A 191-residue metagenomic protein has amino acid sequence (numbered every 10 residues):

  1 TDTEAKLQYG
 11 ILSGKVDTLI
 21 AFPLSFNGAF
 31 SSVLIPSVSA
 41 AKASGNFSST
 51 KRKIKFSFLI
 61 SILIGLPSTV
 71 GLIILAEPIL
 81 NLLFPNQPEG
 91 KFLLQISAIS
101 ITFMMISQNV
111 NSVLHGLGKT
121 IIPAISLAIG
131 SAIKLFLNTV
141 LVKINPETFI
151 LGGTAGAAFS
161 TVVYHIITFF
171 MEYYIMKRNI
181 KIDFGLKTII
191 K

Functional and structural regions predicted by a protein language model:
E4-K6, K55, I73-T102: Interfacial segments at transmembrane-helix termini and the short loops linking adjacent helices
A5-N27, L59-I60: Alpha-helical transmembrane segments of polytopic membrane transporters and translocases
S13, N46-L63, P67-L75, L94: Interfacial transmembrane-helix starts/ends
L19, L63, I96-I99, I125-I133 (+3 more regions): Hydrophobic residues within alpha-helical transmembrane segments of multi-pass solute transporters/permease subunits
L24-K51: Helix-loop junctions and terminal segments of transmembrane helices in multi-pass membrane transport/translocation
I99-I129: Membrane-interface junctions at transmembrane-helix termini in multi-pass inner-membrane proteins
I121, S131-F169, D183: Membrane-interface helix-loop junctions in multi-pass transport and translocation proteins
Y164-K191: Membrane-interface "helix-start" segments
